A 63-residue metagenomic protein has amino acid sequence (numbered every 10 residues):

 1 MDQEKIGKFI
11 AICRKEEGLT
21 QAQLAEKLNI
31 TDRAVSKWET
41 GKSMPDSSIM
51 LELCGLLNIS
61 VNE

Functional and structural regions predicted by a protein language model:
M1-E16: A short, Lys/Arg-rich alpha-helix, primarily the initiator
K8, G18-L19, P45-S48: Residue-level signal for the short linker/turn that defines the boundary of a DNA-recognition helix
G18-K37, E52, L56: Short alpha-helical DNA-recognition segment
E39-G41: Flexible, glycine-biased helix-capping/connector loops in cytosolic signal-transduction modules
S48-E63: DNA major-groove recognition helix of helix-turn-helix/homeodomain DNA-binding modules
